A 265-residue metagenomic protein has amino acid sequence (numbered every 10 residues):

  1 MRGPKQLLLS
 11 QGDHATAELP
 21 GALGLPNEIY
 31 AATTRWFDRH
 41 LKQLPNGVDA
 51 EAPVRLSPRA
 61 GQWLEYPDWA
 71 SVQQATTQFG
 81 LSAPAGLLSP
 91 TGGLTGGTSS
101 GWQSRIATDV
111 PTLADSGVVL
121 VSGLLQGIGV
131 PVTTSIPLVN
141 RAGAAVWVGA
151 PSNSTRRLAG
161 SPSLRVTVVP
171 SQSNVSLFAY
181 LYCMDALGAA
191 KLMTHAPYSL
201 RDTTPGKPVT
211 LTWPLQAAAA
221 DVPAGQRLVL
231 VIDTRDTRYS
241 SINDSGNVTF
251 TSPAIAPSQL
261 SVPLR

Functional and structural regions predicted by a protein language model:
M1-R2, L138: Short glycine/proline-enriched loop/turn "hinge" motifs that connect secondary-structure elements and lie
R2-T16: Catalytic histidine neighborhood in serine/cysteine hydrolases with alpha/beta-hydrolase-type architecture
L8, G24-R265: C-terminal, loop-rich substrate-recognition/catalytic regions characterized by aromatic stacking residues
H14-L25: Catalytic histidine-centered segment of alpha/beta-hydrolase-like enzymes
